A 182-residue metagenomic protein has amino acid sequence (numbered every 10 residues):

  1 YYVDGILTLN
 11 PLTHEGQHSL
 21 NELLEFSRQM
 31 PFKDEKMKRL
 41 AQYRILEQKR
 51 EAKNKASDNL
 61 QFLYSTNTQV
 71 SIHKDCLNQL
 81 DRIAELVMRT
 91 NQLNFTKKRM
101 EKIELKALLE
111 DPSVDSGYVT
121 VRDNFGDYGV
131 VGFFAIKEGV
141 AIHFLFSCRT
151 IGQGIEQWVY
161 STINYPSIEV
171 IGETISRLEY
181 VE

Functional and structural regions predicted by a protein language model:
Y1-G117, F125-V130: C-terminal cap/substrate-recognition subdomain and adjoining C-terminal extension of metal-dependent phosphatase-like
L77, D123-N124, F146, I151: Short, glycine-/Ser/Thr-/acidic-enriched flexible segments
Y118-T120, A135: Residue-level detector of beta-strand face positions
R122-G126, G139: A glycine-centered beta-loop-beta connector
V130-E182: Acyl-donor binding region in acyl/amide transferases
